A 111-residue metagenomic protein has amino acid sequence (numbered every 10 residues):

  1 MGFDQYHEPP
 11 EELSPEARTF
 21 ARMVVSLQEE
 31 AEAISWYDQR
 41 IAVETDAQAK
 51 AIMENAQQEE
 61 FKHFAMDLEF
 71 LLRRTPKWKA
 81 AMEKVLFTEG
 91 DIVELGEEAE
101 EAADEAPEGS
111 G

Functional and structural regions predicted by a protein language model:
M1-G111: Iron-associated oxidoreductase/ferritin-like identity signal
